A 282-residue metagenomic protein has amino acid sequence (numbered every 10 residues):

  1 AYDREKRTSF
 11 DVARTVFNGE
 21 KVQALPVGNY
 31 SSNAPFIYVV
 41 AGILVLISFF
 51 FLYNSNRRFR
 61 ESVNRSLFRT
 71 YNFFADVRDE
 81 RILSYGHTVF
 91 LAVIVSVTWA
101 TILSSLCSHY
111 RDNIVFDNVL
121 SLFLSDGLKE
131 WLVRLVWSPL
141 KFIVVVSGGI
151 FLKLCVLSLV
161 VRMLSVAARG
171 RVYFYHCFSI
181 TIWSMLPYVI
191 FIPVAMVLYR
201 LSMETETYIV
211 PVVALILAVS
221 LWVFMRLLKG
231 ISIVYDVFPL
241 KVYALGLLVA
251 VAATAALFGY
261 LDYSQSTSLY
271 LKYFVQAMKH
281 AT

Functional and structural regions predicted by a protein language model:
A1-S32, F36-V45: Aromatic-rich peripheral "rim/lid" segments of glycoside hydrolase catalytic domains that contact and position glycan
A24-F36, L124-V145, E206-I209, T282: Membrane-interface segments at the starts/ends of alpha-helical transmembrane spans
A34-F50, K141-G149: Alpha-helical transmembrane segments
I37-G42, I82-T98, Y175-C177, F238-A250: Alpha-helical transmembrane segments and their helix-start/interface "positive-inside/aromatic belt" motifs in integral
L46-N56, L227-K229: Alpha-helical transmembrane segments
N56, R60-R169: Selected alpha-helical membrane-embedding segments in polytopic membrane proteins
V136, L140-G148, L157-S266: Hydrophobic alpha-helical transmembrane segments and adjacent short intramembrane/lumenal linkers of inner/organellar
A256-T282: Juxtamembrane boundary at the C-terminal end of a transmembrane helix
